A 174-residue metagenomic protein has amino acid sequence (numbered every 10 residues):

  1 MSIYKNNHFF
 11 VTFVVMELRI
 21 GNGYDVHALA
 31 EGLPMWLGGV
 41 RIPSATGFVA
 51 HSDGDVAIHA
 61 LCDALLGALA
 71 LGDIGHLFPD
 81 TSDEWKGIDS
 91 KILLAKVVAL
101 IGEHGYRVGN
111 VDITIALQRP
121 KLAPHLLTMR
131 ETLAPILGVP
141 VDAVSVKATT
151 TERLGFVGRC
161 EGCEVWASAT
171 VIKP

Functional and structural regions predicted by a protein language model:
I3-Y4, F9-T12: Short, positively charged and aromatic/hydrophobic N-terminal segments
E17-L127, L137: RNase III-family endoribonuclease catalytic core
L126-R130, R159: Short, low-complexity, polybasic intrinsically disordered segments
L133: Glycine-rich, mobile lid/loop segments that gate access to catalytic sites or pores
P140-A143: Short acidic capping loops at alpha-helix termini that bridge into adjacent secondary structure
V146-T150: Pyridoxal 5′-phosphate
R153-G155: Mobile acidic interaction elements
V157-P174: C-terminal edge-of-domain segments
